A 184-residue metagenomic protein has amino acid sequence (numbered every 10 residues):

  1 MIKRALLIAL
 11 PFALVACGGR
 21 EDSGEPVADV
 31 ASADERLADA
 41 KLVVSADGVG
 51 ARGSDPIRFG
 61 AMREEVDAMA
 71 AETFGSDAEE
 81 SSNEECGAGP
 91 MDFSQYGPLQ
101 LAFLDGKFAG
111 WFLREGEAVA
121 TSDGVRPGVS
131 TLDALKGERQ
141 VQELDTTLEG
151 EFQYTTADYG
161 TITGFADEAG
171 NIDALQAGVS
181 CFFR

Functional and structural regions predicted by a protein language model:
M1-L7: Bacterial N-terminal signal peptides that target proteins for export
A5, A88, E143, Y159-T161: Short, structured coil/loop segments at alpha-helix boundaries
L14-A16: C-terminal motif of bacterial Sec signal peptides marking the signal peptidase cleavage site
G18-T146, N171-R184: Short helix/turn-capping signatures at newly exposed starts of structured segments
Q153-A174: Short, exposed beta-strand-loop hairpins at the edges of beta-sheets in extracellular/periplasmic proteins
